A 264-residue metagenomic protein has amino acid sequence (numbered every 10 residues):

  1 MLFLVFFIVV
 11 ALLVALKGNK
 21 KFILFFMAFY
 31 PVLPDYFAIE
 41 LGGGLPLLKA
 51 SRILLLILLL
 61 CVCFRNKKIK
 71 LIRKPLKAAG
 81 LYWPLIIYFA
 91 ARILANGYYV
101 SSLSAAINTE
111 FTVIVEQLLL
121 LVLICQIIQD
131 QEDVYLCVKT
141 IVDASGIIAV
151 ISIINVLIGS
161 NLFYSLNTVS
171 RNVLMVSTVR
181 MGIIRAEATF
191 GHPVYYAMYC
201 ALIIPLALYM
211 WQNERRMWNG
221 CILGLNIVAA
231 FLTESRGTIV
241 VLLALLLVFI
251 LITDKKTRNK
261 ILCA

Functional and structural regions predicted by a protein language model:
M1-I8, V32-Y36, P46-F64, F111-L120 (+2 more regions): Membrane-embedded alpha-helical segments of multi-pass membrane proteins, especially the transmembrane helices
M1-L4, N19-F26, L45-K49, R216-N219 (+2 more regions): Short, aromatic-rich membrane-interface segments at the entry and exit of alpha-helical transmembrane domains
F7-A11, I86, A90-I93, L119 (+4 more regions): Alpha-helical transmembrane segments of multi-pass inner-membrane proteins
L12-N19, D35, L60-L71, L123-D133 (+2 more regions): Structural signal for the C-terminal ends of transmembrane alpha-helices and the immediately following loop
V14-K17, F22-L41, A50-L118: N-terminal hydrophobic segments of proteins, predominantly signal-anchor/transmembrane helices of inner/organellar
D35-G43, L174-T189: Juxtamembrane membrane-water interface segments that cap and precede transmembrane helices
I39, K67-K70, G97-S101, Q129 (+4 more regions): Transmembrane helix-loop junctions in multipass membrane proteins, especially transporters and channels
G43-L47, K77, S101-S104, N108-F111 (+3 more regions): Membrane-interfacial loop-to-transmembrane-helix junctions in polytopic alpha-helical membrane proteins
